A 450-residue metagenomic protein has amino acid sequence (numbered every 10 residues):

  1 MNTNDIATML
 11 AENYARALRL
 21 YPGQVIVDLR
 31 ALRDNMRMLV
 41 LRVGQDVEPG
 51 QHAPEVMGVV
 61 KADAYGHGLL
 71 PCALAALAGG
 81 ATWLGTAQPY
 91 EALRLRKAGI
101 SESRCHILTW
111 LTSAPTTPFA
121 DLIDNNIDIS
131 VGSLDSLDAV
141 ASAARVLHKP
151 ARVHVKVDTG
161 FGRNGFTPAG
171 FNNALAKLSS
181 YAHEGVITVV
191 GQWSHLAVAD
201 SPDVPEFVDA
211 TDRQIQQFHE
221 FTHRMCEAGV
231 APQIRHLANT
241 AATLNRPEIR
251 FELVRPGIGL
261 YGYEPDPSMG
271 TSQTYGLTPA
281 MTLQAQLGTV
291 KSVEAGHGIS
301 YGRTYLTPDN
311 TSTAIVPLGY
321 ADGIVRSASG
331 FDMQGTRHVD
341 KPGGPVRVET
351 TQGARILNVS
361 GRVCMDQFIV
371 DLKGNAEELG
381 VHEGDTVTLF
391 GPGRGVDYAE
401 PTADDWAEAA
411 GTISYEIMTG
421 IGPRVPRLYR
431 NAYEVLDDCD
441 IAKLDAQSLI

Functional and structural regions predicted by a protein language model:
N2-D28, R33, L41, E91 (+2 more regions): Active-site anion/phosphate-binding pocket segments in diverse small-molecule metabolic enzymes
R19, G23-I26, A31-D34, G44 (+1 more regions): Active-site-proximal beta-alpha core segment in soluble small-molecule metabolic enzymes
